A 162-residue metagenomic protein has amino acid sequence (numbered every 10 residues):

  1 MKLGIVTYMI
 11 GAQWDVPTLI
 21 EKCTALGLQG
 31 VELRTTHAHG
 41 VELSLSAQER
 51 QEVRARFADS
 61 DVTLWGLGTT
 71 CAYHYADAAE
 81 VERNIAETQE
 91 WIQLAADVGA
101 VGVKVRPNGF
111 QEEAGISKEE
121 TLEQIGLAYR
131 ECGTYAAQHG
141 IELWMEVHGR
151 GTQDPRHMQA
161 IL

Functional and structural regions predicted by a protein language model:
K2-T7, L28-E32, D59-G68, A100-K104 (+1 more regions): Structural preference for beta-strand elements that scaffold enzyme active sites
T7-W14: Short polar catalytic/cofactor-binding loops
P17, E21, R56-S60, H74-L162: Active-site acidic/histidine proton-transfer and metal-coordination neighborhood in alpha/beta enzyme cores
T18-L26, T35-E42: Conserved N-terminal beta1-alpha1 strand-loop-helix module at the mouth
L26-Q29, A128: Amphipathic, well-ordered alpha-helical segments in soluble domains
E32-A58, P107-S117: Glycine-rich, proline-tolerant flexible connector loops at the mouths of alpha/beta enzymes
